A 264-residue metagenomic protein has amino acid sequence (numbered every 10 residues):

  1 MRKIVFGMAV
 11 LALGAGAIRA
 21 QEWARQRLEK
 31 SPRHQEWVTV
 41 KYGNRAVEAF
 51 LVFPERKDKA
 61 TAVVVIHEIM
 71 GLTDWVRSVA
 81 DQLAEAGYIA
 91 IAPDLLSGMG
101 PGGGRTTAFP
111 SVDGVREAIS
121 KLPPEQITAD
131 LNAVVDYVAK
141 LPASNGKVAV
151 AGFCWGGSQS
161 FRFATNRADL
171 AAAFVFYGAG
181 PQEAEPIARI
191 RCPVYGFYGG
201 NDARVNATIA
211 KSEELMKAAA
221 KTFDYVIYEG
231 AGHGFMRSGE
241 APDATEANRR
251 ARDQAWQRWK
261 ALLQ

Functional and structural regions predicted by a protein language model:
I4-G7, A12-V40, V47-F50, W155: An N-terminal hydrophobic leader/cap segment in hydrolases
L28, W37-K140, R237-A241: Serine-hydrolase catalytic machinery in alpha/beta-hydrolase-like enzymes
P142-F153: Alpha/beta-hydrolase fold nucleophile elbow
G152-G156, S160: Gly/Ala-rich beta-loop-alpha elbow adjacent to hydrolase catalytic centers
D169-A179: A conserved short beta-strand
I190, G196-Y198: Short beta-strand/loop motif that positions the catalytic acidic residue of the alpha/beta-hydrolase fold
N201-N206: Acidic catalytic loop of the alpha/beta-hydrolase fold
K217, T222-Q264: C-terminal catalytic histidine-bearing segment of alpha/beta-hydrolase fold enzymes
